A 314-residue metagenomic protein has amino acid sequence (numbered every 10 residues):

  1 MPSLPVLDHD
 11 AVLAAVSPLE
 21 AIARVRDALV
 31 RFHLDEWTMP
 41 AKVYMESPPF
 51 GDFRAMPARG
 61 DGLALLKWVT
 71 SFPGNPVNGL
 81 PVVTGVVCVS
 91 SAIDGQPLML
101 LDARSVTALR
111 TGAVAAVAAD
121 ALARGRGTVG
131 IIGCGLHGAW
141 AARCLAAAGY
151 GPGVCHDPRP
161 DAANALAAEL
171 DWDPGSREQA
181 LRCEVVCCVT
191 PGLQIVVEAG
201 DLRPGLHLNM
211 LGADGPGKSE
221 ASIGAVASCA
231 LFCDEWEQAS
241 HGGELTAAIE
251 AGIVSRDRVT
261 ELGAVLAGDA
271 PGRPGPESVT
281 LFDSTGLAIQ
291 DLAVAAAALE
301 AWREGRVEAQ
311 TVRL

Functional and structural regions predicted by a protein language model:
M1-T107, A116, I289, L299-E300 (+1 more regions): N-terminal ligand-binding/catalytic initiation module
L122-V129, Y150, R203-P204: Short helix-loop-beta connector
V129-G130, T280: Conserved beta-strand elements of the Class I
G133-G135: Glycine-rich Rossmann-fold phosphate-binding loop(s) that bind the pyrophosphate of adenine dinucleotide cofactors
G138-A139: N-terminal Rossmann-fold NAD(P) dinucleotide-binding loop
A148-E169: NAD(P)-binding Rossmann-fold cofactor-contacting core
D171-I253: Rossmann-like adenosine-cofactor binding region
P216-L314: Adenosine-phosphate binding glycine-rich loop
